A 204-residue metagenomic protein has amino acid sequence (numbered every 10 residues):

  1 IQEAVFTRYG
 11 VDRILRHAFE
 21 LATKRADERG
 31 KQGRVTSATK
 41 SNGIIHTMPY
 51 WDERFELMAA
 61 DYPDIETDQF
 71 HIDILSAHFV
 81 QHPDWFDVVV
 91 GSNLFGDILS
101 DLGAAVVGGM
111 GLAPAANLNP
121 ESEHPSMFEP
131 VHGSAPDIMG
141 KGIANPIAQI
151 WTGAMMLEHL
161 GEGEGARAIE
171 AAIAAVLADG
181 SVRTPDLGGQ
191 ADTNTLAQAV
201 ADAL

Functional and structural regions predicted by a protein language model:
I1-H71: Glycine-rich phosphate/diphosphate-binding loop of Rossmann-like nucleotide-binding domains
K40-I44, S76, A154: A short beta-alpha structural unit
E66-H78, D186-G188: Short, conserved loop-to-beta-strand elements that form functional interface hotspots
A77-S181: Glycine-rich phosphate/nucleotide-binding loop
V182-N194: Short, flexible active-site recognition loops that position polar ligands and cofactors
A191-L204: Phosphate-binding loop/pocket of nucleotide- and phosphate-handling active sites
